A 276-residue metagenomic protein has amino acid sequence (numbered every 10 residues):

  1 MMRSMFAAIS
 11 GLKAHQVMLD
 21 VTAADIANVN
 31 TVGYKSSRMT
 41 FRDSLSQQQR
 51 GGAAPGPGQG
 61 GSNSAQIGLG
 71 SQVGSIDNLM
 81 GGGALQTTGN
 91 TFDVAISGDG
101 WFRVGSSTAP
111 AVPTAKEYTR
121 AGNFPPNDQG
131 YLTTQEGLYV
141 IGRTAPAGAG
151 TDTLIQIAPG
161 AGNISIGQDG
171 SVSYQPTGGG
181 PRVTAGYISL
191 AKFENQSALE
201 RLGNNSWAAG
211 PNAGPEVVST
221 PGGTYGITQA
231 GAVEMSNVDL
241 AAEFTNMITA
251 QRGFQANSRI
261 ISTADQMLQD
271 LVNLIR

Functional and structural regions predicted by a protein language model:
M1-D152, P159-R276: Amphipathic alpha-helical polymerization modules
